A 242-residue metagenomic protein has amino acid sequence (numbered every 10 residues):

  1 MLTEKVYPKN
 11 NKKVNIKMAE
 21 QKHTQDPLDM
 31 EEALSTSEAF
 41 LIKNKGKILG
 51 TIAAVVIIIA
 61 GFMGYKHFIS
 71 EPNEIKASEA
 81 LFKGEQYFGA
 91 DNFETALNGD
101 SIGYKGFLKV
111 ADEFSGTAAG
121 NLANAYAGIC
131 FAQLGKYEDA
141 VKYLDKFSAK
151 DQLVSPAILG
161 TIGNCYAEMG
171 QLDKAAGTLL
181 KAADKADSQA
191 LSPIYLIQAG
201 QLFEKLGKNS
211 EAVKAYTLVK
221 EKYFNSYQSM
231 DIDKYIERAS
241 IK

Functional and structural regions predicted by a protein language model:
N11-A54: N-terminal positive-inside, membrane-proximal cytosolic segments immediately preceding the first
A111-G120, L134, S148-P156, K185-S192 (+1 more regions): Short solvent-exposed coil/turn linkers within tandem alpha-helical repeat scaffolds
